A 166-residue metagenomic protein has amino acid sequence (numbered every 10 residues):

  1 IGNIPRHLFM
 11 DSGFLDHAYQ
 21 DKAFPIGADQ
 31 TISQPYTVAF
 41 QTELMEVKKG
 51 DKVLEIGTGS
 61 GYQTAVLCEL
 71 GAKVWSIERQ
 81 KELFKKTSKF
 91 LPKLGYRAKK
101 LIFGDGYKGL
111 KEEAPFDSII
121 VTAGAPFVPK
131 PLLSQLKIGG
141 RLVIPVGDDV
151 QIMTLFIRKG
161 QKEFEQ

Functional and structural regions predicted by a protein language model:
G2-G13: N-terminal auxiliary segments of SAM/dcSAM-dependent transferases
G13-I26: Short, surface-exposed glycine/acidic/tryptophan-bearing loops
D21, I32-K49: Conserved alpha-helix/loop element of class I SAM-dependent methyltransferases that forms part of the SAM/SAH-binding
E46-Q161: Conserved nucleotide-cofactor-binding alpha/beta core module
Q166: Phosphate-binding loop/pocket of nucleotide- and phosphate-handling active sites
